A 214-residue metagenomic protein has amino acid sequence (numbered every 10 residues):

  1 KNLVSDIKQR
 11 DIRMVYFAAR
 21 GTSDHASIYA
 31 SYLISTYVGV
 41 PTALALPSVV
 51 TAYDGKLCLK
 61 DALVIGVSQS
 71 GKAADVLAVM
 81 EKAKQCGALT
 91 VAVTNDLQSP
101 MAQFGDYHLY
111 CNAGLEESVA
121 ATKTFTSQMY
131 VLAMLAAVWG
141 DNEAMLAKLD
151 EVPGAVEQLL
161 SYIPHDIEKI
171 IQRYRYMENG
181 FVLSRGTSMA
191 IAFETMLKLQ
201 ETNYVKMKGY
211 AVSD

Functional and structural regions predicted by a protein language model:
K1, E151-L159: Short, Φ-rich (hydrophobic/aromatic) sequence segments
K1-D11, Y162-Y176: A short, well-structured juxtamembrane/interface segment
R10-G154, R185: Glycine-rich phosphate-binding loops that contact phosphosugars or nucleotide phosphates
P47, Q158-D166, M207-D214: A general structural motif
G140, S161, Y204: Residue-level marker of positions within ordered structural domains that often coincide with functionally constrained
A144-L149, H165-I171, G209-Y210: Flexible, glycine/charged-enriched surface loops at secondary-structure junctions
R175-D214: Acidic catalytic cores of enzymes that act on phosphate-bearing nucleotides/polynucleotides
